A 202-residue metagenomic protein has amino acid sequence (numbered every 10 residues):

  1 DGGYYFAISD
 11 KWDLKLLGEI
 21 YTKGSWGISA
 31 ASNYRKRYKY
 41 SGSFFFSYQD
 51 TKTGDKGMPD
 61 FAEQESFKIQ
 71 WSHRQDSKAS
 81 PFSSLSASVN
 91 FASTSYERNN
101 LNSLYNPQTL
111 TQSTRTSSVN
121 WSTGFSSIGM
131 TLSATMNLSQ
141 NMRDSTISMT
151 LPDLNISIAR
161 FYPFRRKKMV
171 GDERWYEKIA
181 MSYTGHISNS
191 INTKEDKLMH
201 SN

Functional and structural regions predicted by a protein language model:
D1-N202: Outer-membrane beta-barrel proteins and related beta-barrel translocases across Gram-negative bacteria
